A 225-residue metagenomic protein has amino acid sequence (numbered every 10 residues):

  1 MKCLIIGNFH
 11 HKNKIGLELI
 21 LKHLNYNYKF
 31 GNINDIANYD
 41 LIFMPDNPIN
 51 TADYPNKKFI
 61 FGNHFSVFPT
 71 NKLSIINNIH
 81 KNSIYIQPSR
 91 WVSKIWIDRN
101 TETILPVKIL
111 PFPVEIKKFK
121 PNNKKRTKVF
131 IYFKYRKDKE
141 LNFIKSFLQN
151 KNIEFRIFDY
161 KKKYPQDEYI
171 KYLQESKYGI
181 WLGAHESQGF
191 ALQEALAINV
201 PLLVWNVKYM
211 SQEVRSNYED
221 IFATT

Functional and structural regions predicted by a protein language model:
M1-D53: N-terminal pre-catalytic "stem/leader" segment of glycosyltransferase-like enzymes
L41-P48, A52-T70, I86: Active-site proximal beta-strand in glycosyltransferases
S74-S83: A conserved, positively charged/aromatic
S83-I104, D138-E140: A short, active-site helix/loop in glycosyltransferases that binds the activated sugar's phosphate group
I95, F112-Y169: Conserved catalytic-core segment of nucleotide-activated headgroup transferases in glycan assembly
P165-S176, A197: Short acidic alpha-helix that forms the nucleotide-activated donor recognition element in Leloir-type transferases
Q174-S187, V207-K208: Acidic donor-binding loop of glycosyltransferase active sites
Q188-T225: Catalytic binding pocket for nucleotide-activated donors in carbohydrate/polymer assembly enzymes
